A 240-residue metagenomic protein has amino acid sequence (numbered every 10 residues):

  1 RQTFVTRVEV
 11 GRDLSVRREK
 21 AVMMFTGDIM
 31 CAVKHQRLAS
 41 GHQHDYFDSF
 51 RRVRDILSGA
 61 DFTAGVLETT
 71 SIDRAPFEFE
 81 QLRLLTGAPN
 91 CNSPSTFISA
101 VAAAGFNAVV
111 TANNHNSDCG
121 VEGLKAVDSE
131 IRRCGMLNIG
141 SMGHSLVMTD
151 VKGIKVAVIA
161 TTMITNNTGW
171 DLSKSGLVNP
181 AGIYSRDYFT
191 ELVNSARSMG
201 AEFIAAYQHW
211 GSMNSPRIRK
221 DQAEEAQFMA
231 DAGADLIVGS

Functional and structural regions predicted by a protein language model:
R1-S240: Acidic, metal/ion-coordinating pockets
